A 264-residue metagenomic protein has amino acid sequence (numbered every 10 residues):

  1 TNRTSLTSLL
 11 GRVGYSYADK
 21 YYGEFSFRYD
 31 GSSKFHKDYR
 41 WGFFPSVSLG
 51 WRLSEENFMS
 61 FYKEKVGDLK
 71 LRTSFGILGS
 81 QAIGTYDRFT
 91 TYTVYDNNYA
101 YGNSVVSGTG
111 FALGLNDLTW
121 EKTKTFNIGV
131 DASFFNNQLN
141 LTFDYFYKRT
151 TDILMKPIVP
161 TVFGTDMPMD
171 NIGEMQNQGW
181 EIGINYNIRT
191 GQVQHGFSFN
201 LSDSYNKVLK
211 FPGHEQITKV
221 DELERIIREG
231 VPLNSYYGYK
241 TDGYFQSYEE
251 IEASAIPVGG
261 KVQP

Functional and structural regions predicted by a protein language model:
T1, S254-P264: Short, intrinsically disordered, charge-balanced linker/junction segments flanking boundaries in proteins
T1-K240: Extracellular/periplasmic, surface-exposed regions of secreted and cell-surface proteins
D242-G243, K261: A generic secondary-structure signal
Q246-E250, P264: Alpha-helix N-cap recognition
